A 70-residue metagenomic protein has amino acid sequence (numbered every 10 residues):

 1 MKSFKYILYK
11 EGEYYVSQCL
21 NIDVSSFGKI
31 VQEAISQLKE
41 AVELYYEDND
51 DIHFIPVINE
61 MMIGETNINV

Functional and structural regions predicted by a protein language model:
M1-F4, S36-V70: Short, charged, surface-exposed hinge/linker loops at domain edges that act as mobile lids or interdomain connectors
K5-C19: Short aromatic-glycine-(Arg/Gly/Cys) micro-motifs in beta-strand/loop hairpins
Q18, F27, Y45: Residues that scaffold the ATP/ADP-binding catalytic core of kinase and kinase-like folds
I22-V31: A short, exposed loop/beta-hairpin motif centered on an aromatic-Gly-Thr core
